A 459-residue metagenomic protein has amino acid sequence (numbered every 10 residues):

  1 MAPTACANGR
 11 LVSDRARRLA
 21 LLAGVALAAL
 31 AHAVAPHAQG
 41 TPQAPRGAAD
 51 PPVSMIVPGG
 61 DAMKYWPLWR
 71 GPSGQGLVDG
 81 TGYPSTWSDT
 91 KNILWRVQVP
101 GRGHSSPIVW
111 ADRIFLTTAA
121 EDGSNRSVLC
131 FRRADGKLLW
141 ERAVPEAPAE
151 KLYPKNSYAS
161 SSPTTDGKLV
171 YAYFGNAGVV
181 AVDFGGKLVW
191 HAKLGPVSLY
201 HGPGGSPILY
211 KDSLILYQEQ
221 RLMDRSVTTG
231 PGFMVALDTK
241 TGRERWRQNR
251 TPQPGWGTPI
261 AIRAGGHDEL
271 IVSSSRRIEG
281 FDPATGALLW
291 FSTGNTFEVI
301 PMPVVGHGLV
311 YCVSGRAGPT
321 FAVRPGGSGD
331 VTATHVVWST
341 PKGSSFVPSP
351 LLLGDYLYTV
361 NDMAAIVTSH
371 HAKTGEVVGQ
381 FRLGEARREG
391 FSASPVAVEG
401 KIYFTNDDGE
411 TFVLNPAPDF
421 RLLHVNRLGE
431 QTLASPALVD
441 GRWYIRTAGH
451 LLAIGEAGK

Functional and structural regions predicted by a protein language model:
T4-A23: Bacterial N-terminal signal peptides that target proteins for export
A20-H32: Bacterial N-terminal signal peptides
P36-K459: Noncatalytic, solvent-exposed loop/strand surfaces of beta-propeller-type extracellular/periplasmic domains
